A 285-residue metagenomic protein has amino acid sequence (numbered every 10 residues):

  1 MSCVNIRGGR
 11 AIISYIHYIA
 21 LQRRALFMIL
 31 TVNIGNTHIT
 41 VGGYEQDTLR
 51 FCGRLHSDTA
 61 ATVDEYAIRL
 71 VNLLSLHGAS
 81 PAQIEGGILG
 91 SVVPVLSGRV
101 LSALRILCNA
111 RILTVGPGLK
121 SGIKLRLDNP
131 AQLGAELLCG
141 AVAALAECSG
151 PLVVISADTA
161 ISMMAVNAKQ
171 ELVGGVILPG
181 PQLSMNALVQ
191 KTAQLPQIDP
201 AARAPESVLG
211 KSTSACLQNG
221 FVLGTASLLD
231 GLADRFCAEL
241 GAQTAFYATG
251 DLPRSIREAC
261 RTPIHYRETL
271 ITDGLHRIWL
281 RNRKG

Functional and structural regions predicted by a protein language model:
C3-I6, A11-V115, L119: N-terminal glycine/serine-rich phosphate-binding loop of ATP-dependent small-molecule kinases, especially carbohydrate
M28-R50, A144, G150-L172, L188 (+1 more regions): Gly/Thr-rich phosphate-binding beta-strand-loop-beta motif of the actin/hexokinase/Hsp70
G53, P205-A242, P263-H265: Adenine-nucleotide phosphate-binding core of ATP-dependent small-molecule kinases
D58-E65, L133-A135, G140-S149, V173-Q218 (+2 more regions): Glycine-rich phosphate-binding loop plus the immediately following alpha-helix
H77, L107, K191, L195-I198 (+5 more regions): Change "in soluble alpha/beta enzymes" to "in soluble alpha/beta proteins
H77-Q132, K169-V176, G180-P181, K211-V222 (+3 more regions): Short beta-strand-loop/turn "lid" adjacent to the catalytic site in phosphate-handling enzymes
A79-A82, E147-S149, E239-A242: Glycine-rich phosphate-binding loop signature in dinucleotide/nucleotide-binding domains
E239-G285: Long hydrophobic alpha-helical segments typical of transmembrane helices together with their membrane-interfacial
